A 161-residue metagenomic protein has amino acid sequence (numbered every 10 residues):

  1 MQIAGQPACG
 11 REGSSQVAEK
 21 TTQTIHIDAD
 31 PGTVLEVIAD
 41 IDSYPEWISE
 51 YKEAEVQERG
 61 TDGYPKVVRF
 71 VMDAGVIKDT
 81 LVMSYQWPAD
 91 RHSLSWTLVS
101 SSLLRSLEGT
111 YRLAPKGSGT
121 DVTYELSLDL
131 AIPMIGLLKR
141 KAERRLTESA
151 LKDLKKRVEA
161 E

Functional and structural regions predicted by a protein language model:
I3-G63, S149: Hydrophobic ligand-binding cavity/cleft-lining segments
R11-E12, A18, K78, A142 (+2 more regions): Intrinsic disorder/low-complexity signal
A39, T80, E108, L137-L138: Generic recognition of short, well-ordered alpha-helical segments
P45-E46, E53-G60, V71-D121, S127-D129 (+3 more regions): Hydrophobic-ligand binding "helix-grip"
K66-V68: Short, well-structured hydrophobic secondary-structure segments
S127-S149: A short acidic/glycine-rich loop-to-helix N-cap element
